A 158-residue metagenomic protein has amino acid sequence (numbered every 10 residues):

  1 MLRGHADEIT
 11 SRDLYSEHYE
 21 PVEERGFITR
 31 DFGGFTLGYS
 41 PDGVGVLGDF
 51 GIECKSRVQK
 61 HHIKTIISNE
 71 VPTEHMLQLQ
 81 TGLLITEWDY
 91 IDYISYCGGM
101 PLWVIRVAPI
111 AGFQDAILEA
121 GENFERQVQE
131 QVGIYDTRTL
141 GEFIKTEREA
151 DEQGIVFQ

Functional and structural regions predicted by a protein language model:
M1-Q158: Accessory terminal regions of nucleic-acid processing enzymes
